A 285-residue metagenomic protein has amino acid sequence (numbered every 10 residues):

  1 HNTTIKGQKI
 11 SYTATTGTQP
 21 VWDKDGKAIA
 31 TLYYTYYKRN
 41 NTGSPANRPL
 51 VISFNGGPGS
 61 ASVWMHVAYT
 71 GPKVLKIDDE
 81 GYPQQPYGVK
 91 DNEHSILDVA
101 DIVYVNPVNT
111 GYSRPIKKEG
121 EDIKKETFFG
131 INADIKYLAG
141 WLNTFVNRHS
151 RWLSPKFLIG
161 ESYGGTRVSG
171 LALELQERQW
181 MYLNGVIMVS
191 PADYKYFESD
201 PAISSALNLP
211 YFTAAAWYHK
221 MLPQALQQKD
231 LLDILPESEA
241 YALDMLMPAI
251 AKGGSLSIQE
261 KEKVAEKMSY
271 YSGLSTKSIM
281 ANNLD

Functional and structural regions predicted by a protein language model:
H1-T42: N-terminal cap/lid segment of alpha/beta-hydrolase-fold proteins
G26-F129: N-terminal cap/lid subdomain of alpha/beta-hydrolase-fold enzymes
G71-K76, A172, Q176-S272: A catalytic-pocket lid/entrance helix-loop region that shapes and gates access to the active site across common
N106, F157, G185-I187: Residue in the alpha/beta-hydrolase core beta-strand immediately N-terminal to the catalytic nucleophile
I131-R148: Helix-loop module immediately N-terminal to the HCX5R catalytic loop in PTP-like cysteine phosphatase domains
S150-Y163: Alpha/beta-hydrolase fold nucleophile elbow
G164-S169: Catalytic nucleophile loop
A265-D285: Extended, H/D-rich, highly charged conserved domains that either
